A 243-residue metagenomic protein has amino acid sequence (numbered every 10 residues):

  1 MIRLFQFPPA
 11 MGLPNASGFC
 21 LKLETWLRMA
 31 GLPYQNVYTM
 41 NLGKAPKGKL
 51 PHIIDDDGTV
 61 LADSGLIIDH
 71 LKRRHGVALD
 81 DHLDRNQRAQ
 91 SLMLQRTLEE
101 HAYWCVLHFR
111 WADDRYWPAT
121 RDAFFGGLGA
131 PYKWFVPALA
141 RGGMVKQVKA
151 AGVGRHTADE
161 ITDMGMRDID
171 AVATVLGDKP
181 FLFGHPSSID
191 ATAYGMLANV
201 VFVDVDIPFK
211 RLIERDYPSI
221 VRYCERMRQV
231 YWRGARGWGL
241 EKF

Functional and structural regions predicted by a protein language model:
M1-P131, V201: GST-like domain detector, emphasizing the conserved glutathione-binding G-site in the N-terminal thioredoxin-like
K22, W26-M29, M164-V175, R226: Amphipathic alpha-helical segments that form well-ordered structural scaffolds and often line/cohere around active
R74, V203-D204, V230, G234: A short secondary-structure junction motif
W104-S219: GST-like fold's C-terminal all-alpha helical module
A173-L176, Y231, A235: Alpha-helix capping/termination and helix-coil
R222: Divalent-cation-assisted or electrostatically stabilized phosphate/pyrophosphate-binding catalytic cores
G234-F243: Charge-dense, extended regions
